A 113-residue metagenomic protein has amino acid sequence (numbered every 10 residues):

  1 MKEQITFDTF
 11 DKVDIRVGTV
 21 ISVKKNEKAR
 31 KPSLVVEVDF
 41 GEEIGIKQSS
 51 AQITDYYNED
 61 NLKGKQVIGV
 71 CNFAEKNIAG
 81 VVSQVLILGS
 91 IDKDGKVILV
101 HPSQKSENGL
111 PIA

Functional and structural regions predicted by a protein language model:
M1-A113: Phosphate-backbone binding interfaces of nucleic-acid-interacting proteins
